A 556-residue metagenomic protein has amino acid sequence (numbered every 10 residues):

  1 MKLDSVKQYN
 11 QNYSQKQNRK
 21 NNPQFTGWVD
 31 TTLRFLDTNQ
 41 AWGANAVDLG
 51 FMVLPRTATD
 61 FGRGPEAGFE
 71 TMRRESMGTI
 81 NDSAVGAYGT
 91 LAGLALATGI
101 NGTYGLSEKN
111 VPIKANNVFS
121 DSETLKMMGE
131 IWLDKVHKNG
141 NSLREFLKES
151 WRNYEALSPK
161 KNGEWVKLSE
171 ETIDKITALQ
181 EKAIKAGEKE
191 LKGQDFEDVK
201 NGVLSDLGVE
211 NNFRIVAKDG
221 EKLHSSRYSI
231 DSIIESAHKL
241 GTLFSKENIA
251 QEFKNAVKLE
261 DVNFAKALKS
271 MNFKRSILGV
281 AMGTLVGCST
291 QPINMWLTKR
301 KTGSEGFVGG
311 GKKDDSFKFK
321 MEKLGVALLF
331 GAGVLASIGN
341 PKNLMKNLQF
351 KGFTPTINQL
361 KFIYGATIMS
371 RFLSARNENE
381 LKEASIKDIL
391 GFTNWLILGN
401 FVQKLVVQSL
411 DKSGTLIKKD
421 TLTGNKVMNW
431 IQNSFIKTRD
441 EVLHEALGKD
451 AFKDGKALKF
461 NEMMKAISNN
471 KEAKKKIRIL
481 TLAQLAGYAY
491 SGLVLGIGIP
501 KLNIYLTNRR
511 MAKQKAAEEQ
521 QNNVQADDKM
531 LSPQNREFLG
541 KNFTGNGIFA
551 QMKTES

Functional and structural regions predicted by a protein language model:
M1-S556: Glycine-rich, hydrophobic membrane-spanning regions of integral membrane proteins that mediate transport
